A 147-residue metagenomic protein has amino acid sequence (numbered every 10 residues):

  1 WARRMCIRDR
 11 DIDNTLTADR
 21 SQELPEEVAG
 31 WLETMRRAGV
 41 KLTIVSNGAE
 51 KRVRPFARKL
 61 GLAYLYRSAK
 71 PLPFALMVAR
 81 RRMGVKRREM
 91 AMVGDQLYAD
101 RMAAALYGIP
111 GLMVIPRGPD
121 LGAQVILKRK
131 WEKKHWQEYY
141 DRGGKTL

Functional and structural regions predicted by a protein language model:
W1-I7: Short, small-residue-biased leader/transition segments that mark boundaries at the very start of proteins
I7-A18: Asp-based phosphoryl-transfer active-site loop
L16-T17, S21-Q22, V28-M92, Q96-L147: Asp-based, Mg2+/Mn2+-dependent phosphohydrolase catalytic module
